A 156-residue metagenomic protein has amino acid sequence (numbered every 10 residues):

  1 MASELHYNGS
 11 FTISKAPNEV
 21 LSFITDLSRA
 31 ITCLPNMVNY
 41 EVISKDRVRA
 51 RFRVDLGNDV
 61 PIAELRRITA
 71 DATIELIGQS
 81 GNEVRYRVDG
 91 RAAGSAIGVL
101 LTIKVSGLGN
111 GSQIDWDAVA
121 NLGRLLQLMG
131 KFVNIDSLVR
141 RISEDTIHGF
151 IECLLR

Functional and structural regions predicted by a protein language model:
M1-R51: Hydrophobic ligand-binding cavity/cleft-lining segments
E4-S10, R47-R49, T69-D71, E83 (+2 more regions): Intrinsic-disorder/low-complexity, polar/charged segments enriched in Ser/Thr/Lys/Arg/Asp/Glu/Gln
G9, M37, T69-G78, V88 (+1 more regions): Hydrophobic/aromatic beta-strand elements that line small-molecule binding cavities or substrate pockets in beta-rich
A16, K45, Q79-G81, L108-G111: Short strand-connecting beta-turns/loops that link adjacent beta-strands
A16-S22, L138-I142, T146: Short amphipathic alpha-helical segments
D26, N36, G57, D89-A93 (+1 more regions): Short beta-turn/strand-loop junction motif enriched in small, turn-promoting residues
E41-G90, D145, G149-C153: Glycine-rich portal/gate segments that line the openings of hydrophobic small-molecule binding cavities
R87-R141: Beta-strand/loop substructures that line and gate deep hydrophobic ligand-binding cavities in soluble
